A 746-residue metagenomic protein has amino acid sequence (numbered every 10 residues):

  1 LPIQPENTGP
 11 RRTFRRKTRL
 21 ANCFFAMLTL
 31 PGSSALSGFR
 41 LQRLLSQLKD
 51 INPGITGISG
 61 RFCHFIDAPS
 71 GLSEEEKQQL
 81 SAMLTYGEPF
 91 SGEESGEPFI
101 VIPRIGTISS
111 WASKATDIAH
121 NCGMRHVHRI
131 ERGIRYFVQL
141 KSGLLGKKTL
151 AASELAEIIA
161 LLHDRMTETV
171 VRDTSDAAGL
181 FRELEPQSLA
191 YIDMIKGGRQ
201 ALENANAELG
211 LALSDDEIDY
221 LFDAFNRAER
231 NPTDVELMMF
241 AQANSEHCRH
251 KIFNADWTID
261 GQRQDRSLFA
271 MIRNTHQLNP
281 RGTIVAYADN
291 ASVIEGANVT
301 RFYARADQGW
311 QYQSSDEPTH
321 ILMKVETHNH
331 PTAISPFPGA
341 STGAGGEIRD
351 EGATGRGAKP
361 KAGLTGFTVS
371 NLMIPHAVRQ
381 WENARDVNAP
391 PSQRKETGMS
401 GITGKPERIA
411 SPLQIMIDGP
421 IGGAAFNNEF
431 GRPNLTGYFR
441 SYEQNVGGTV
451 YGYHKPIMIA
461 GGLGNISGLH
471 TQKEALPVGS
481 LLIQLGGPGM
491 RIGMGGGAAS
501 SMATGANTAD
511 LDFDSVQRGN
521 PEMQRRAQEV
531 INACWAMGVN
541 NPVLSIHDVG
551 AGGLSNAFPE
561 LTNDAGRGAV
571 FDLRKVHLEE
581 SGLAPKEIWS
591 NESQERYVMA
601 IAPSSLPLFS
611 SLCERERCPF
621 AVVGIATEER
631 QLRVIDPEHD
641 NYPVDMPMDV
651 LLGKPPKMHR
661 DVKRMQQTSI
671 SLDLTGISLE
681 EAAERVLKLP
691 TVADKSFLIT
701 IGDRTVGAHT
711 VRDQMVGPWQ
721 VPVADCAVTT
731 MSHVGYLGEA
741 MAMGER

Functional and structural regions predicted by a protein language model:
L1-A26, G57-F65: N-terminal amphipathic/basic-hydrophobic helices that include classical n-h-c signal peptides and signal-anchor
R11-R16, L20-L48: Generic start-of-chain signal for non-secretory N-termini
R16, S33-R43, G92-E93, F99 (+2 more regions): Intrinsically disordered, low-complexity, polar/charged repeat-rich segments
F24-A35, F62-H64, S95-I105, F558: Short glycine-/aliphatic-rich beta-strand segments at the starts of folded cytosolic domains
A35-F39, Q47-Y86, G106: Membrane-embedded alpha-helical signal segments
I51-T56, S73-E76, Y86-G92, P98 (+2 more regions): Glycine/proline-enriched, intrinsically flexible loops and inter-domain linkers
